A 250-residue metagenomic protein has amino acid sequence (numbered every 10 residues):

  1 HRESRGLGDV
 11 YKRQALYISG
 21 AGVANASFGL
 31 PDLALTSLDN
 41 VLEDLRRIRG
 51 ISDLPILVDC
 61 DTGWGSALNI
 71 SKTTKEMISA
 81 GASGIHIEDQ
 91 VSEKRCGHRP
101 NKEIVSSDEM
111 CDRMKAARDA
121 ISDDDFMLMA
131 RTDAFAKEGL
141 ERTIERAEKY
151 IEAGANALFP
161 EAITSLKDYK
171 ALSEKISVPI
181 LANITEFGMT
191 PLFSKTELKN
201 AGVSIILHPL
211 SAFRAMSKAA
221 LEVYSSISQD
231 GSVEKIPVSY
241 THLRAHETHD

Functional and structural regions predicted by a protein language model:
H1-Y11, H242-D250: Single conserved hydrophobic/aromatic residue that forms the stacking wall/gate of nucleotide- or nucleobase-binding
R2, V58-L68, M129-R142, F187-M189: Active-site mouth loops of central-metabolism enzymes
G8, D59, G81, A117 (+2 more regions): Conserved, mostly hydrophobic/aromatic
L16-I18, I56-C60, I85-I87, L128-A130 (+3 more regions): Hydrophobic faces of well-ordered beta-strands that scaffold small-molecule active sites in alpha/beta enzyme cores
Y17-D39, W64-S66, I87-V105, F159-Y169: Glycine-rich, proline-tolerant flexible connector loops at the mouths of alpha/beta enzymes
P31-V58, K102-L128, K167-E186: Alpha-helix-loop-beta-strand connector modules within alpha/beta enzyme cores
G65-T74, T190-K199: Catalytic cores of alpha/beta
S211-R244: Extended, intrinsically disordered, low-complexity segments
